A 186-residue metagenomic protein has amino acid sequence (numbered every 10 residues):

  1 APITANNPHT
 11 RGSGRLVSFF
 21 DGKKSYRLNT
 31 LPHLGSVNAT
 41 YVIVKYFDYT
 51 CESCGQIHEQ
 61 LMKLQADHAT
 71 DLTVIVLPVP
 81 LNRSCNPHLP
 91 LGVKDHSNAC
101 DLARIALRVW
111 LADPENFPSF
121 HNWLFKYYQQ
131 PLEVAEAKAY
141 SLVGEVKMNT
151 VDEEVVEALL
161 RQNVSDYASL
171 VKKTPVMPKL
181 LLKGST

Functional and structural regions predicted by a protein language model:
A1-K23: N-terminal targeting signals for export/organelle localization
A1-P2, Y46-F47, E59-Q65, L132 (+1 more regions): C-terminal cap of thioredoxin/glutaredoxin-like
L16, Y41-Y46: Short, well-ordered beta-strand elements
K23-Y41, A66: A short beta-strand-turn-helix
L28-N29, P80, S165: Alpha-helical scaffolding within the catalytic cores of extracellular/periplasmic polymer-degrading hydrolases
S36-A39, D67-H68, N98, K172-P175: Extracellular/periplasmic catalytic domains that process cell-envelope and extracellular macromolecules
V44-F47, G55-S141: Structural alpha/beta surface segment adjacent to cysteine/selenocysteine redox centers across thiol/disulfide enzymes
E52: Cys/His/Pro-rich metal-binding microdomains
